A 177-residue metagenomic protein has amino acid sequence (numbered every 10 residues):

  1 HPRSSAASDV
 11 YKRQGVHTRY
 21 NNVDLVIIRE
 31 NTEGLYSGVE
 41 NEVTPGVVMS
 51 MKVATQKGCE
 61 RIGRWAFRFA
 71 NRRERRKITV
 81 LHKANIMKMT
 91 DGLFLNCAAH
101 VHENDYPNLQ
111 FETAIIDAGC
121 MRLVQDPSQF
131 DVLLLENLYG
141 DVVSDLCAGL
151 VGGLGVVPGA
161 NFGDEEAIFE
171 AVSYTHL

Functional and structural regions predicted by a protein language model:
H1-A7, Y11, H176: Single conserved hydrophobic/aromatic residue that forms the stacking wall/gate of nucleotide- or nucleobase-binding
S8-M49, L138: N-terminal glycine-rich phosphate/adenylate-binding segment common to multiple enzyme folds
V16-N21, V43, N71-R72, E103-D105 (+3 more regions): Solvent-exposed alpha-helices and their adjacent loops that cap or buttress functional pockets in soluble metabolic
Y20-D24, T32, R73-R76, Y106-L109 (+3 more regions): Short coil/turn connectors at secondary-structure junctions
V47-A114: Glycine-rich phosphate/diphosphate-binding loop of Rossmann-like nucleotide-binding domains
A114-M121: Short acidic loop-to-helix transition motifs that present clustered carboxylates
L123-L177: Glycine-rich phosphate/nucleotide-binding loop
